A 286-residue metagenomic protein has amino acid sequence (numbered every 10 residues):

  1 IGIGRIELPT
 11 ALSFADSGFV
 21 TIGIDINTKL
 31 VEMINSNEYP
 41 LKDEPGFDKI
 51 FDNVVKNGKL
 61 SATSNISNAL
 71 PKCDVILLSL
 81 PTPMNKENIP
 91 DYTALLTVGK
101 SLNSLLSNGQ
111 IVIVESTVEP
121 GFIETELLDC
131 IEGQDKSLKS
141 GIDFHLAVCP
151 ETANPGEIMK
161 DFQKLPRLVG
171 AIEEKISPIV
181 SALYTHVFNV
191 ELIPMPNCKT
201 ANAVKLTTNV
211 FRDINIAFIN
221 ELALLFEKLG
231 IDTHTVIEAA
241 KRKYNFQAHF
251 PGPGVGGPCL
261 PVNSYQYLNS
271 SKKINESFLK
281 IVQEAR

Functional and structural regions predicted by a protein language model:
I1-R286: Structural/interface elements that position substrates and couple domains in central-metabolism enzymes
